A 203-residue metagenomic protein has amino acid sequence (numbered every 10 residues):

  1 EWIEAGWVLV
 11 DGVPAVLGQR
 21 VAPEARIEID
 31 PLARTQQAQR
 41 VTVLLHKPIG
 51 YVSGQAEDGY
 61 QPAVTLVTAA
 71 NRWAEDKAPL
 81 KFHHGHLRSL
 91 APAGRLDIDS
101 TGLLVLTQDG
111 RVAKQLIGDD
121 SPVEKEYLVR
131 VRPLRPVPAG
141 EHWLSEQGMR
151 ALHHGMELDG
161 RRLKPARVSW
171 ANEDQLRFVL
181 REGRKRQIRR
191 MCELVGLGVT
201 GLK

Functional and structural regions predicted by a protein language model:
E1-K203: Basic, flexible Lys/Arg- and Gly-enriched helix-loop patches that mediate nucleic-acid binding at interfaces with rRNA
